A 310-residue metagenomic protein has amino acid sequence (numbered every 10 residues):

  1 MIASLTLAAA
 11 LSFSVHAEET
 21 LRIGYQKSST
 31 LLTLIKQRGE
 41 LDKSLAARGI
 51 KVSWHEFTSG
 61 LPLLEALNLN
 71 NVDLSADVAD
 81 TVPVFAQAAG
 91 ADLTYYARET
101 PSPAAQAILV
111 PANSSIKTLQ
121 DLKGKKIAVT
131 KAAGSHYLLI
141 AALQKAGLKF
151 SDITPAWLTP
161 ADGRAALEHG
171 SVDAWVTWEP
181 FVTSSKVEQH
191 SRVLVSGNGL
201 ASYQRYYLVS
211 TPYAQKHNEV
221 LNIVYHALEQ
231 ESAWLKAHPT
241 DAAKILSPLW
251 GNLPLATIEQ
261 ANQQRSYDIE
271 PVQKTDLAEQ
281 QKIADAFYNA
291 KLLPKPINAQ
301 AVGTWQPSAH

Functional and structural regions predicted by a protein language model:
I2-S12: Bacterial N-terminal signal peptides
F13-A17: Sec/Tat signal peptide C-region and signal peptidase I cleavage site
E19-A146, T154-W157, D173-V176, A201: Short, glycine-/small- and polar/acidic-enriched structural segments that line small-molecule recognition paths
L32, S102-I108, S191-R192, Y203-Y207 (+2 more regions): Small-molecule pocket liners
K51-S53, F150-I153, W250-A261, P294-Q300: Short, surface-exposed acidic
V78-T81, P155-A156, P160-L249: Pocket-lining segment of extracytoplasmic ligand-binding domains
Q215-L292: Secondary-structure end/capping motifs
D285-H310: Conserved C-terminal helix/tail region of periplasmic/extracytoplasmic solute-binding proteins
